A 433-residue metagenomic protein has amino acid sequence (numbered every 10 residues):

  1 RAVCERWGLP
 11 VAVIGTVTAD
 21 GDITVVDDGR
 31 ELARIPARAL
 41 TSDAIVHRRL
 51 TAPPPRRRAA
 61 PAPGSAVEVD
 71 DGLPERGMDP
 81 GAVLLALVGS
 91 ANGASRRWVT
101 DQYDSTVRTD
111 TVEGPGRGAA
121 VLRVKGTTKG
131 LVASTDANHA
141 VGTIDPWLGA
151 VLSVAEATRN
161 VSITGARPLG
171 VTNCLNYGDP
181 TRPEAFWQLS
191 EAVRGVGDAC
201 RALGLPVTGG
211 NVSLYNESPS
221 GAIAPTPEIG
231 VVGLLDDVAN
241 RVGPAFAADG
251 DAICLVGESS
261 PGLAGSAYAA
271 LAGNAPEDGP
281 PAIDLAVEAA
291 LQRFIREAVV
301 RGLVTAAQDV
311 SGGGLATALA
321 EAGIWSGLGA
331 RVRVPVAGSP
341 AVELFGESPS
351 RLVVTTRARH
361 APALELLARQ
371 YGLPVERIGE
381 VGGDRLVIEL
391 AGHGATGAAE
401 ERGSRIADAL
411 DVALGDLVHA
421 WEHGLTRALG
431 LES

Functional and structural regions predicted by a protein language model:
R1-S433: Glycine/proline-enriched, intrinsically flexible loops and inter-domain linkers
